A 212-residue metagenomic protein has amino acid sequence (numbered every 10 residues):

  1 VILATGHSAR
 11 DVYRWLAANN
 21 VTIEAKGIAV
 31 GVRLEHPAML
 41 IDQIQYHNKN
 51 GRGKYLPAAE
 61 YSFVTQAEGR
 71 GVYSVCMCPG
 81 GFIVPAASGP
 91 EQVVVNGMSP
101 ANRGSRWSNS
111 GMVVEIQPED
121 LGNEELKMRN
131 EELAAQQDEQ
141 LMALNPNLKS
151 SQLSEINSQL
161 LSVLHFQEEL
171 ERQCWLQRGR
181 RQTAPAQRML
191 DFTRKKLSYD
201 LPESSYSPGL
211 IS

Functional and structural regions predicted by a protein language model:
V1-S212: Residues forming the flavin
